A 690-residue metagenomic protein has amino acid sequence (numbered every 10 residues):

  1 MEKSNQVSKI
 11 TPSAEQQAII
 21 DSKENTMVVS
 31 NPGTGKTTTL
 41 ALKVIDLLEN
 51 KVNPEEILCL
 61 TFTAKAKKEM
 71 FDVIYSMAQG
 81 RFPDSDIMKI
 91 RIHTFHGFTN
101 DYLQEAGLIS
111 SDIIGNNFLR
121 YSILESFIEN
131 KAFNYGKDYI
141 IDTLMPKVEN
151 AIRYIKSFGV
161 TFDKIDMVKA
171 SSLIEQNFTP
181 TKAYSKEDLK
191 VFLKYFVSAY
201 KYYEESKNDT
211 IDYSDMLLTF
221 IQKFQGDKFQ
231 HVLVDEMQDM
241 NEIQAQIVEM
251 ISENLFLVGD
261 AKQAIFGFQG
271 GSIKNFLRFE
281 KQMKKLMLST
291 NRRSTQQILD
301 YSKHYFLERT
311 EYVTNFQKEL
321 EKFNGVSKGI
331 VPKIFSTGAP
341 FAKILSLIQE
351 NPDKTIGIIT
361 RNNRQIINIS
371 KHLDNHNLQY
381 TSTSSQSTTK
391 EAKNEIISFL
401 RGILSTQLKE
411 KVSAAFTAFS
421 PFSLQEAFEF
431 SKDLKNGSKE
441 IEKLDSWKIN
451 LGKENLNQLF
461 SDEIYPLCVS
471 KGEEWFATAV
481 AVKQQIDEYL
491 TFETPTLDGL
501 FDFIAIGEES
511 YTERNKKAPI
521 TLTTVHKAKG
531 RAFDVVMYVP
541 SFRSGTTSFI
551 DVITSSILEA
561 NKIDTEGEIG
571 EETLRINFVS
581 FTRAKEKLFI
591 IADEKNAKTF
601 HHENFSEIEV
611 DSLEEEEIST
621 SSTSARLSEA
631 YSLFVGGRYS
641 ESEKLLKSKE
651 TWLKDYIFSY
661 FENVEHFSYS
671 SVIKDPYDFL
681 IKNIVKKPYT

Functional and structural regions predicted by a protein language model:
M1, S606-T690: C-terminal, charged and often intrinsically disordered regions of DNA end-processing helicases and nucleases
M1-S110, D300-K303, T582: P-loop NTPase Walker
S4-V29, G35, R91, E187-N275 (+2 more regions): Conserved helicase NTPase motor core
M27-K43, M283-K284, T290-Y380, L404: Helicase P-loop NTPase motor core
V44, K328, D374-H376, S384-F422: Conserved short internal alpha-helix adjacent to the catalytic or cofactor-binding core of large enzyme scaffolds
A64, L108, Q263-E321, P421-Q425 (+1 more regions): Conserved coupling/interface region of RecA-like P-loop/ASCE motor cores
G107-F192, K285, N291, P421-G437: ATP-hydrolysis module of ASCE/P-loop NTPase motor domains, specifically the Walker B Asp-Glu catalytic pair
R401-I591: Conserved helicase C-terminal RecA-like lobe
